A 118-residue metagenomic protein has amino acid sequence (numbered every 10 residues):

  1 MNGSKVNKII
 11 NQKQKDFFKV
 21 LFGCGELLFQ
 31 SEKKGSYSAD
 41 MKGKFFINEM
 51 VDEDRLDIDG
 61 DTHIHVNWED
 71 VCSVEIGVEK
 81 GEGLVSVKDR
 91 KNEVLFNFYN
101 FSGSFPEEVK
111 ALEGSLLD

Functional and structural regions predicted by a protein language model:
N2-S4, K8-L21, S73-D118: Acidic, Ser/Thr- and proline-rich intrinsically disordered linker/docking segments of eukaryotic scaffolds
C24-H65: A low-complexity, Ser/Thr/Gly/Pro-enriched, surface-exposed linker/loop concept that marks segments flanking
D54, I58, D70, Y99: DNA-binding interface regions
H63-G77: Hydrophobic/aromatic-rich, well-ordered segments within soluble, folded domains that form packed cores
